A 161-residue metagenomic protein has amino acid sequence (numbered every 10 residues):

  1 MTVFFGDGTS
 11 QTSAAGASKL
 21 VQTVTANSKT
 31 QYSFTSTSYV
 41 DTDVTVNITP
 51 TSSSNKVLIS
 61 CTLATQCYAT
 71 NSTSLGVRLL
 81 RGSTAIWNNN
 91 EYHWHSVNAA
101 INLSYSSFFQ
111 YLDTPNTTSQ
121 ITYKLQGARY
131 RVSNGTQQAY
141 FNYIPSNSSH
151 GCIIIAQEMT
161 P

Functional and structural regions predicted by a protein language model:
M1-Q31: Glycine-rich, low-complexity segments
A26-N27, S33, S38, T49-P161: Terminal beta-strand-rich extracellular "head" domains that mediate receptor/glycan or other ligand binding
V44-I48: Extended, low-complexity regulatory regions
